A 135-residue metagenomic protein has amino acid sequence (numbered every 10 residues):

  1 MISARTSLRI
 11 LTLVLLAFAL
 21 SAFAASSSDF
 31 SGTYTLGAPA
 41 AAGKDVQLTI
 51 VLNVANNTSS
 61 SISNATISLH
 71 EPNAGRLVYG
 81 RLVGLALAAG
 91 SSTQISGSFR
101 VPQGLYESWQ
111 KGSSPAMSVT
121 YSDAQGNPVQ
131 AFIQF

Functional and structural regions predicted by a protein language model:
I2-L11: Bacterial N-terminal signal peptides that target proteins for export
L11-S21: Bacterial N-terminal signal peptides
F23-V46, P72, Q134: Low-complexity, acidic Ser/Thr/Pro/Gly-rich terminal tails and inter-domain linkers that flank the onset of structured
K44-V51, Q110-P115: Short, solvent-exposed loop/turn segments enriched in Ser/Thr/Gly
V54-T58: Asparagine-centered strand-capping/turn motif at beta-strand->loop junctions
S59-N64, V129: Short acidic/proline- and small/hydrophobic-mixed sequence motifs that coincide with surface turns and coil-to-beta
R76-Y106: Intrinsically disordered, low-complexity Pro/Gly/Ser/Thr-rich segments with frequent PxxP/GP/PP motifs and embedded
P102-F135: Terminal connector regions
